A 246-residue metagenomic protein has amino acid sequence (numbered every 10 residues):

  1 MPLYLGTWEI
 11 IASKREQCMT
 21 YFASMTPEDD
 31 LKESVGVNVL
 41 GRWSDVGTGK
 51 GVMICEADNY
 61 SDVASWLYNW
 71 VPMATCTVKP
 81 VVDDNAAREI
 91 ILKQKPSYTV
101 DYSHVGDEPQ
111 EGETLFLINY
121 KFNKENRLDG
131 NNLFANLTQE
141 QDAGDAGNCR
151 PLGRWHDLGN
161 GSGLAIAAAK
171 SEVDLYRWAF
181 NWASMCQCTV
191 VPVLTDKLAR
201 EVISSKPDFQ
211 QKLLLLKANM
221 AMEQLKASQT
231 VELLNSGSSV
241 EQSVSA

Functional and structural regions predicted by a protein language model:
M1-L40, S44-G49, D58-S61, P72 (+3 more regions): Short S/T/G/P-rich N-terminal loop/turn motif that feeds into the first structured element of a domain
I54, S65, T77-V81: N-terminal accessory/assembly segment that mediates macromolecular interactions
A64, Y68, A168, Y176-F180: Mid-chain, well-packed structural core segment of small domains
W70-T77, W182-T189: A common structural junction motif
